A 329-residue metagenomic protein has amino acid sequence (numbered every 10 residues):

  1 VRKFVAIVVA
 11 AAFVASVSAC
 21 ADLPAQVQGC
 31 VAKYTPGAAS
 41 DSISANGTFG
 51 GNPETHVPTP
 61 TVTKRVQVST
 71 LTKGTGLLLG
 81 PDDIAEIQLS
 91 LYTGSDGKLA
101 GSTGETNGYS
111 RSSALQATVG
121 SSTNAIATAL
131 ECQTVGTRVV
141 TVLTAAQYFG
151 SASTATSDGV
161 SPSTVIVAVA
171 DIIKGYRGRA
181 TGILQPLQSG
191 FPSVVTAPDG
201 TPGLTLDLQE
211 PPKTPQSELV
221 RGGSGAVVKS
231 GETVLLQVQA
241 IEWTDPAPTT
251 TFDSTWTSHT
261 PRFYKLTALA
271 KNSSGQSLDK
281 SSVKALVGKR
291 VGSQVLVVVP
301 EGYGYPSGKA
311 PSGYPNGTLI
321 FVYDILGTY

Functional and structural regions predicted by a protein language model:
R2-Y329: Cross-family detector of peptidyl-prolyl cis-trans isomerase
